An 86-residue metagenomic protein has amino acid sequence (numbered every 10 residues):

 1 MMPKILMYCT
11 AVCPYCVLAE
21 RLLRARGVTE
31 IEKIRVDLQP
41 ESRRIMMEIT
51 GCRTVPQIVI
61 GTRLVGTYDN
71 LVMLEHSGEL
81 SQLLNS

Functional and structural regions predicted by a protein language model:
M1-E30: Local sequence-structure signature of Cys/Sec-based thiol-disulfide redox active-site neighborhoods
P14, P40-E41, G66: Short alpha-helical
L22, I45, N70-M73: Well-formed, non-transmembrane alpha-helical positions, independent of function
T29-S42: Thiol-based oxidoreductase modules, predominantly thioredoxin-like and allied folds used for disulfide exchange
M47-T67: Short, structured active-site "lid" loops
I60-S86: Non-catalytic, surface beta->alpha helical segment in thiol-disulfide oxidoreductase systems
